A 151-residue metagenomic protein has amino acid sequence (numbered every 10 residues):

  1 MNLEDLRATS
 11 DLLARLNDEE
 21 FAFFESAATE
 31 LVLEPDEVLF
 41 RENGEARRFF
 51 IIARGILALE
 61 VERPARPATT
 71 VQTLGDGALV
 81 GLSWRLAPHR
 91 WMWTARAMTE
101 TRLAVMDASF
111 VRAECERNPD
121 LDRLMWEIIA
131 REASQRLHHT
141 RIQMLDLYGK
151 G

Functional and structural regions predicted by a protein language model:
M1-G151: Cytosolic regulatory regions built on CNB/CRP/Popeye-like sensor folds
